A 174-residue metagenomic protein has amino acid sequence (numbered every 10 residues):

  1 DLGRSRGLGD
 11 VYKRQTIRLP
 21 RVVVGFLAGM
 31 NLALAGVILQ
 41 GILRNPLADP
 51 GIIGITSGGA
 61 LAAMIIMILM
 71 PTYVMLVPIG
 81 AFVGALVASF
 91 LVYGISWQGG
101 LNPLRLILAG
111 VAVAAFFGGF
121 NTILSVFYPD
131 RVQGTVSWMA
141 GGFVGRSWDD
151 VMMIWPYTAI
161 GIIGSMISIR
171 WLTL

Functional and structural regions predicted by a protein language model:
D1-S5: N-terminal low-complexity segments that are often proline-rich with Ser/Thr-Pro
R6-L174: Alpha-helical transmembrane segments in inner-membrane proteins
